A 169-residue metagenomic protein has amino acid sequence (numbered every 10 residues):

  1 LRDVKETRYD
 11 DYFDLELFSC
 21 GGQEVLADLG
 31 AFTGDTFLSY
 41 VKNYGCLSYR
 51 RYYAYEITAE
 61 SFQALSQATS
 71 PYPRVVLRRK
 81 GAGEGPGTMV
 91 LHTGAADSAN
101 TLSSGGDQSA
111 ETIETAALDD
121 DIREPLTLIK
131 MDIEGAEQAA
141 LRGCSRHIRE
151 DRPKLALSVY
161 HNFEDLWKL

Functional and structural regions predicted by a protein language model:
L1-L169: Phosphate/nucleotide-binding beta-alpha loop and adjacent structural elements of enzyme active sites
